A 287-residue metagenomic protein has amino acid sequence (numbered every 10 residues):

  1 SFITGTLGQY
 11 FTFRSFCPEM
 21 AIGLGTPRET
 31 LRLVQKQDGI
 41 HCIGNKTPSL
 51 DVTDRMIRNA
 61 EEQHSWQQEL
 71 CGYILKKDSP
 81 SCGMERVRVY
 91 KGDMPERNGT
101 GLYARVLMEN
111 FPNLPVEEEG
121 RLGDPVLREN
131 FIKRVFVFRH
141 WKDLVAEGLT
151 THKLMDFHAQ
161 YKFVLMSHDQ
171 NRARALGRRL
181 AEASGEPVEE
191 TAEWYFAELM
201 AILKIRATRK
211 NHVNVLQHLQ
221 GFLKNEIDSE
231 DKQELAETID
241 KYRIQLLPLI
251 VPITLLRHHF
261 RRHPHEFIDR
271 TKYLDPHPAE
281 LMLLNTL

Functional and structural regions predicted by a protein language model:
S1-R14: Short catalytic helix/loop segments, enriched in acidic residues and glycine and frequently bearing histidine
T12-S15, P115-E117: Conserved beta-strand segments of alpha/beta enzyme cores
S15-I40: Short, surface-exposed acidic-centric catalytic microdomains
H41-V52, R88-Y90: Short, basic, glycine/proline-bearing loop/turn elements
P48-Q68: Glycine-rich anion/phosphate-binding loops
L50-I57, M94-G101, R105, Q170: Short, amphipathic alpha-helical segments
S65-A146: Internal, conserved structured core segments that host functional sites
V116-L287: Acidic, Ser/Pro/Thr-rich low-complexity regulatory regions and the short amphipathic helical interaction modules they
